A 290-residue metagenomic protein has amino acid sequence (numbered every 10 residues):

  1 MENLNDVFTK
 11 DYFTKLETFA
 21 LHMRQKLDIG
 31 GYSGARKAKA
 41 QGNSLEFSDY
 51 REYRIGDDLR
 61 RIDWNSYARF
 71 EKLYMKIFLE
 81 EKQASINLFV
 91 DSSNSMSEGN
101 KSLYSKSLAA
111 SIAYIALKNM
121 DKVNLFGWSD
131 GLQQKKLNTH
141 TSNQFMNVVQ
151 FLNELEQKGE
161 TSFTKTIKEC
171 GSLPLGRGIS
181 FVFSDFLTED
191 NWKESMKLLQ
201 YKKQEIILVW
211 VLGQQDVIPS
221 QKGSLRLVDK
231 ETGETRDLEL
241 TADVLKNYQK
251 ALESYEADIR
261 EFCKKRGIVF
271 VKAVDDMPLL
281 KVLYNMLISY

Functional and structural regions predicted by a protein language model:
M1-K135, I179-V182, E189-D190, L198 (+1 more regions): An amphipathic, basic-hydrophobic helix/alpha-beta surface used to engage anionic, phosphate-rich ligands or surfaces
M1-N43, D49, S172-G178, D190 (+1 more regions): Von Willebrand factor type A / integrin I
E46, A109, F163-T166, N191-W192 (+1 more regions): Amphipathic coiled-coil/heptad-repeat helices and related helical stalk/stem segments that mediate oligomerization
G56, G131, K158, L212-Q214 (+1 more regions): Short, solvent-exposed coil/turn elements at secondary-structure transition points
N65, E156-E160, S184: Short, flexible loop segments at the rims of nucleotide/cofactor-binding pockets, characterized by
L103, Q157-T164, K250-E253: Conserved phosphate-coordination/catalytic loops
Q133-Q134, T139-Q144: A short alpha->loop->secondary-structure connector
Q144-G178, D190-N191, G213: Von Willebrand factor
